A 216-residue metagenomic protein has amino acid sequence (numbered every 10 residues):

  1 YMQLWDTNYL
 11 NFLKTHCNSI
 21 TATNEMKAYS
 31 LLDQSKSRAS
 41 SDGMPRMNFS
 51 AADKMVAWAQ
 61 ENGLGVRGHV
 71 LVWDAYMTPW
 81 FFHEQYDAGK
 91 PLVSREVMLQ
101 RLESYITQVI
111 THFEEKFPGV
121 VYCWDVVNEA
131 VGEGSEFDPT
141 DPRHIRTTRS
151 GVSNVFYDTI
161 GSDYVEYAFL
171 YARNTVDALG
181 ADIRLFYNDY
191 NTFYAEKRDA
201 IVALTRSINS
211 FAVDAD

Functional and structural regions predicted by a protein language model:
Y1-M2, M55: Short N-terminal signal/transit or membrane-insertion segments and the immediately adjacent low-complexity/disordered
M2-T15, L102-H112, K197-I208: Short, acidic/polar
T15-K36, S41-T192: Substrate-binding cleft and catalytic face of glycoside hydrolase catalytic domains, especially the flexible beta-alpha
F186, N191-D216: Substrate-binding cleft/loops of secretory-pathway carbohydrate-active enzymes
